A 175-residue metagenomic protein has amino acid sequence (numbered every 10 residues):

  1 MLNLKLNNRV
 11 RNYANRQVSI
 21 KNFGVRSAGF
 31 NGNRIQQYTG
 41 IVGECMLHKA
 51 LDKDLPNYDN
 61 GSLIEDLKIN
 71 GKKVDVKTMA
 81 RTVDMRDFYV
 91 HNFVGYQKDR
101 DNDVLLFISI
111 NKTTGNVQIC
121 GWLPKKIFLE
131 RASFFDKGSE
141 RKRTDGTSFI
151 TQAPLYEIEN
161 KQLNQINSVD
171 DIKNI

Functional and structural regions predicted by a protein language model:
M1-N70, K77-I175: Nucleic-acid endonuclease domains
